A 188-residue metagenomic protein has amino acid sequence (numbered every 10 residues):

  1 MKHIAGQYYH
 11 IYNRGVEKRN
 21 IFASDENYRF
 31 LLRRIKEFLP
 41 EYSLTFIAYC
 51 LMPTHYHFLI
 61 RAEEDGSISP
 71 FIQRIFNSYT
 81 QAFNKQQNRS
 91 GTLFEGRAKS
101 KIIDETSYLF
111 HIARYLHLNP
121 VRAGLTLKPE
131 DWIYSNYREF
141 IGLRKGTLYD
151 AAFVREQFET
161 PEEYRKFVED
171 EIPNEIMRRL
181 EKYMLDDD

Functional and structural regions predicted by a protein language model:
M1-I47, M52, R61-D188: Short Pro-Cys-Gly-centered "Cys-loop" motif that presents a nucleophilic cysteine in a tight turn
